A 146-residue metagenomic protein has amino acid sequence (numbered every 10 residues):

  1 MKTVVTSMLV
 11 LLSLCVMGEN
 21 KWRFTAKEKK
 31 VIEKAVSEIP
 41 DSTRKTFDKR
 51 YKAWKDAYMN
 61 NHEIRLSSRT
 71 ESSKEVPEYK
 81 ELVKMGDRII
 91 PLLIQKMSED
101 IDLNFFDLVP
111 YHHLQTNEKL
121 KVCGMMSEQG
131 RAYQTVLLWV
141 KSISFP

Functional and structural regions predicted by a protein language model:
M1-V4: Positively charged n-region of N-terminal signal peptides that target proteins for export
V10-M17: Hydrophobic h-region of N-terminal signal peptides that target proteins for export in Gram-negative bacteria
N20-P146: Extended repeat-based scaffolds of very large eukaryotic assembly and lipid-transport proteins
